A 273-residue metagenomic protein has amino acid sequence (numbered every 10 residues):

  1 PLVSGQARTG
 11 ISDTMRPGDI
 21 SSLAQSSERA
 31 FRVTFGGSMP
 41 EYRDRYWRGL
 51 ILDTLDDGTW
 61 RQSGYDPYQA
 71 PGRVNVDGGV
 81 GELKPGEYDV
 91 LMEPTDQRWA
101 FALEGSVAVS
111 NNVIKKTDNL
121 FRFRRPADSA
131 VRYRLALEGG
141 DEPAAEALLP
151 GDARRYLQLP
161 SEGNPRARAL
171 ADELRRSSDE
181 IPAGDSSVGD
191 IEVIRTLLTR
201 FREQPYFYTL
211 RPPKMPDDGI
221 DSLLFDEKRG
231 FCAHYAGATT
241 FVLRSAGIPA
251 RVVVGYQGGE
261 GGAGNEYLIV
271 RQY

Functional and structural regions predicted by a protein language model:
P1-Y273: Helix-boundary/low-complexity linker signature
